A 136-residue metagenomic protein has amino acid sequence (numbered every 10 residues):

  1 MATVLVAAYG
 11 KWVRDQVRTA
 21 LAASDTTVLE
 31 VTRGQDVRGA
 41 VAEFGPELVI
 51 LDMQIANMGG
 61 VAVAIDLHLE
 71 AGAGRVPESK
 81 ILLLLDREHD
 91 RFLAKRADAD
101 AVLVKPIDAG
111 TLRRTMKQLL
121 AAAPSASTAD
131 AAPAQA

Functional and structural regions predicted by a protein language model:
M1-W12, V17-R18, V49: Conserved acidic segment of CheY-like receiver
T32-L48: Acidic, metal-coordinating helix/loop segments flanking the phosphotransfer/catalytic sites of two-component signaling
E47, G72-K80: His-Asp phosphorelay/catalytic-motif detector in bacterial-type signaling
V49, V102-L103: Two-component signal transduction core modules
L51-L69: Conserved phosphotransfer microenvironments
A62, L83-V102: Alpha4 helix (beta4-alpha4-beta5 surface) of REC/receiver domains from two-component response regulators
I107-M116: C-terminal output helix
K117-A134: The C-terminal output helix
